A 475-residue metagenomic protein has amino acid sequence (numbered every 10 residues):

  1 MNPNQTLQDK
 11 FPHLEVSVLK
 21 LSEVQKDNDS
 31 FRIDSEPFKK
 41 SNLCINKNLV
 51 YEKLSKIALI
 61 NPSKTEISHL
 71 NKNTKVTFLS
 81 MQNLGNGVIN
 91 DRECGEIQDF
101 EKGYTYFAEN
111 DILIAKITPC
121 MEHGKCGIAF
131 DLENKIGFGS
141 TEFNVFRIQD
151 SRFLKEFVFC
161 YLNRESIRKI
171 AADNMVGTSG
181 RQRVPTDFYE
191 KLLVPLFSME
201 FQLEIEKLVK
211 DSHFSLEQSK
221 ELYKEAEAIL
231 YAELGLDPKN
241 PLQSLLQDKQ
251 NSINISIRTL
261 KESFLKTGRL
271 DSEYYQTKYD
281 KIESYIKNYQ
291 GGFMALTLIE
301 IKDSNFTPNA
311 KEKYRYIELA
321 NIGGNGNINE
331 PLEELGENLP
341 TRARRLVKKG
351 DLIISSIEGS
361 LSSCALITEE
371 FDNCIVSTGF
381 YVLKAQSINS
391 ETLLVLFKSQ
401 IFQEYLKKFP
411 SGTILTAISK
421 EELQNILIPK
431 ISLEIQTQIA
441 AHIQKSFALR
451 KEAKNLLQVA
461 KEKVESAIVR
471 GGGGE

Functional and structural regions predicted by a protein language model:
M1-I67, S198-T307, L433-E475: Non-catalytic DNA-recognition/assembly elements of restriction-modification systems
Y51-E66, M81-I112, G292-N305, A320-K349: Sequence-specific dsDNA recognition surfaces
I67-K75, D173-M175, P241-L245, T307-R315 (+1 more regions): Short coil/turn segments at secondary-structure boundaries
E101, I117-P119, F130, F159-M175 (+2 more regions): Well-ordered mid-protein domain cores that form the structural environment of catalytic cofactors
E101-K102, E133, S179, T341-R342 (+2 more regions): A structural connector/turn signal
A115-L162, R345, I353-F397: A short beta-sheet element
I136-N144, V176-E200, S360, C374-Y381 (+1 more regions): A short glycine-rich beta-alpha junction/loop motif
